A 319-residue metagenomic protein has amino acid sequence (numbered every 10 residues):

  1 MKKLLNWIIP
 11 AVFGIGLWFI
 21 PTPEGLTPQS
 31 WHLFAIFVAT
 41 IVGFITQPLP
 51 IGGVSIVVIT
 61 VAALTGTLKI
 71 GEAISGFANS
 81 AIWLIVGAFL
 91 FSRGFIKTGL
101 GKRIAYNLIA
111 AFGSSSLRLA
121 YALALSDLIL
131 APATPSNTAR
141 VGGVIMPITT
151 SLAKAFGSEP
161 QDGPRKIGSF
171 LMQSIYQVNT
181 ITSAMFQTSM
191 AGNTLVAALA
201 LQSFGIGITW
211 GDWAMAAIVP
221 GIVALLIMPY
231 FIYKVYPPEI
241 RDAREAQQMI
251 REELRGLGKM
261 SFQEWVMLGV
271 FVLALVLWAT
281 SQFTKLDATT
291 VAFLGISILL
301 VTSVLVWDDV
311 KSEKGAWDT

Functional and structural regions predicted by a protein language model:
M1-F19, K97-L100, N137-R140, F156-F262 (+1 more regions): Juxtamembrane and boundary regions of transmembrane helices in multi-pass small-molecule transporters and channels
M1-I9, P28-F34, P48-S55, I74-F89 (+7 more regions): Helical membrane-embedded segments and adjacent short helical loop/helix-boundary regions of multi-pass membrane
L5-G16, A35-V42, V57, V61 (+8 more regions): Lipid-exposed faces of alpha-helical membrane segments in multi-pass integral membrane proteins
T22, A39, G52-E159, E313 (+1 more regions): Membrane-embedded alpha-helical segments and adjacent helix-loop junctions characteristic of multi-pass solute
P23-Q29, A39-I56, Y230-P237, M260-W265 (+1 more regions): Flexible hinge motifs at transmembrane-helix junctions and intramembrane kinks/re-entrant loops in multi-pass membrane
E24-T27, G66-G76, L195-I208, D212 (+1 more regions): Transmembrane helix-loop junctions at the membrane interface of multipass transporters and ion channels
I41-P50, S126-S136, Y176-Q187, L277-F283: Transmembrane alpha-helix interface/packing and boundary motifs in multi-pass membrane proteins, characterized by
L119-L125, G168-M172, W210, L294: Transmembrane alpha-helical segments of multi-pass small-molecule transport proteins
